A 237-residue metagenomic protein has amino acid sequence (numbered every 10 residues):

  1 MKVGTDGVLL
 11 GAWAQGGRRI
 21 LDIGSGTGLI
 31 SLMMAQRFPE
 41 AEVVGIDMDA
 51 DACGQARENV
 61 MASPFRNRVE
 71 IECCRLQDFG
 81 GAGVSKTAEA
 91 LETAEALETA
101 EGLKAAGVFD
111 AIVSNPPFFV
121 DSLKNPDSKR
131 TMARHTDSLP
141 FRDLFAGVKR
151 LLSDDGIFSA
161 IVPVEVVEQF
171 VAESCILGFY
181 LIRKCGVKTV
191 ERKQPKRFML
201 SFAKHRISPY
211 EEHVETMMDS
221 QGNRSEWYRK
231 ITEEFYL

Functional and structural regions predicted by a protein language model:
M1-G16: S-adenosyl-L-methionine
V3, S138-P195: Conserved Class I SAM-dependent methyltransferase catalytic core
L10, N115, L144, F202: Residue-level signal for inorganic ion chemistry
A12-V84, G102-P126: Conserved SAM/SAH cofactor-binding pocket of Class I
T87-A100: Long, intrinsically disordered low-complexity tandem-repeat segments
P116-D143, G147: Mobile active-site "lid"/loop adjacent to the S-adenosyl-L-methionine
R192-L237: SAM/dcSAM-binding transferase cores
